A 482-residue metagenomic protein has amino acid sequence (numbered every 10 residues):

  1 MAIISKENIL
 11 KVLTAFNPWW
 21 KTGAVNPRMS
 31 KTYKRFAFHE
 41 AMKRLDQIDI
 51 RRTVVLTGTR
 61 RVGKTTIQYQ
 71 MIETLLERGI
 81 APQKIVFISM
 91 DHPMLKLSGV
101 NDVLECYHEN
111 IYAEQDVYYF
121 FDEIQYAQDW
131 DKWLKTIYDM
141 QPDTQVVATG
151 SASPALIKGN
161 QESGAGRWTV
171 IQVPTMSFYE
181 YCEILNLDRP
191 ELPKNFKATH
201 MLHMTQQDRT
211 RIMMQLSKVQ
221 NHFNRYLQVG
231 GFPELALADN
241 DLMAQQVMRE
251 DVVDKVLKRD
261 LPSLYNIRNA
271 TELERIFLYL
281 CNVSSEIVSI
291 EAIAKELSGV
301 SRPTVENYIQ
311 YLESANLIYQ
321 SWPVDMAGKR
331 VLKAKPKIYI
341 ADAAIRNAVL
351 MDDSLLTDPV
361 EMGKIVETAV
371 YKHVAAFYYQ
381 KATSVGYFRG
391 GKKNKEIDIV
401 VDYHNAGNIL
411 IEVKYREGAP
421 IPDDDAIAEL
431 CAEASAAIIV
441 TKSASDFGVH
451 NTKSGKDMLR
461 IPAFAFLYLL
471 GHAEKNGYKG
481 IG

Functional and structural regions predicted by a protein language model:
M1-K31, D49-R52, T57, T66 (+3 more regions): A cross-kingdom feature that marks ATP-driven nucleic-acid transaction machinery
A2-A24, D188-S354, D358-K372, T383 (+1 more regions): Interdomain hinge/linker elements that couple catalytic modules in large macromolecular machines
S30-L45: N-terminal pre-P-loop "Q-motif" helix
G63: Conserved glycine(s) of the Walker
V86-E114: Short glycine-rich substrate-engagement loop in P-loop NTPases that contacts/grips substrate
Y112-W130: Conserved P-loop NTPase "ATPase switch" module shared by AAA+ and STAND
Q145-S151, Q172: Structural recognition of the conserved hydrophobic beta-strand(s) that form the central parallel beta-sheet of P-loop
P154-V170, C182-L187: Short regulatory helix/loop adjacent to the ATP-binding pocket of P-loop NTPases
